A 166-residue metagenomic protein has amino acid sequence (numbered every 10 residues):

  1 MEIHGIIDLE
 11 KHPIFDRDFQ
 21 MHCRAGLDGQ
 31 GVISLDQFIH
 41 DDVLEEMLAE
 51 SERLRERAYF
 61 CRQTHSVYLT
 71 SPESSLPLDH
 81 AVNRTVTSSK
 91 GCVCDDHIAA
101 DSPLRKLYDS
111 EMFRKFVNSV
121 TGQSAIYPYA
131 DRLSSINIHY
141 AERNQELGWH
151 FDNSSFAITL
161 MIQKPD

Functional and structural regions predicted by a protein language model:
M1-D79, E111: N-terminal auxiliary "cap/dimerization" subdomain that precedes the catalytic jelly-roll/cupin core of mononuclear
M1-I3, G91-D95, K106: A short alpha-helix capping/helix-coil boundary motif
H12, D36, V93, R105-K106: Generic alpha-helical structural element
D28, S89-D101: A short, surface-exposed helix-loop junction/capping segment
C61-R62, T85-S89, P128-Y129: Short, flexible active-site-proximal loops enriched in glycine and acidic residues
E73-A81, L147, A157: Noncatalytic linker/hinge segments flanking ATPase motor cores
L76-T85, H97, P103: Glycine- and small hydrophobic-enriched segments that form the cores of compact globular domains
D96-R105, D109-D166: Catalytic core of non-heme Fe(II) oxygenases with the double-stranded beta-helix
